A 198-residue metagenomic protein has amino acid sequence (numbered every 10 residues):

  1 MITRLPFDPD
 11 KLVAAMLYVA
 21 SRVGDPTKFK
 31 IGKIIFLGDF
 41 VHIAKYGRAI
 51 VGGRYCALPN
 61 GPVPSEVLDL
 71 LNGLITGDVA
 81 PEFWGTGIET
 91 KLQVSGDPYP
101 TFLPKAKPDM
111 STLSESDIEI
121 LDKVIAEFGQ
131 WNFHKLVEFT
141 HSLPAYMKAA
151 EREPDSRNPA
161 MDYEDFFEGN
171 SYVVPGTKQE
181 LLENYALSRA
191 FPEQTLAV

Functional and structural regions predicted by a protein language model:
M1-V198: Domain-edge interaction signal
